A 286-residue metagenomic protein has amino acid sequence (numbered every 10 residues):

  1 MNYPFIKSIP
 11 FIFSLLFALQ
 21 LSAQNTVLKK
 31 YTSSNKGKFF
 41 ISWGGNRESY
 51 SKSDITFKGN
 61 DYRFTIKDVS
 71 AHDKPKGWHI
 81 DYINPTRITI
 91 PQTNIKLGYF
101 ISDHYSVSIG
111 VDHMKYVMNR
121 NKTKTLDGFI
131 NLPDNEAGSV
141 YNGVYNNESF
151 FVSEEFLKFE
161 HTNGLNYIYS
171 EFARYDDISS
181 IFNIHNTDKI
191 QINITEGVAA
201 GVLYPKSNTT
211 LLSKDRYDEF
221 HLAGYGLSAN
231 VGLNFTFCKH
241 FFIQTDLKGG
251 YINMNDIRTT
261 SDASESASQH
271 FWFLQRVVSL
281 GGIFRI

Functional and structural regions predicted by a protein language model:
M1-N35: Cleavable N-terminal export/targeting peptides
Q24-Y99, P205-S207, V277-R285: Short glycine/proline- and aromatic-enriched beta-strand/turn motifs that initiate or cap beta-hairpins
L28-K29, I80-I83, E154-E160, L211-F220 (+1 more regions): Extracellular loop and loop/strand-boundary signature of outer-membrane beta-barrel proteins
S34-G37, K96-T209, G281-F284: Gram-negative (and chloroplast) outer-membrane scaffold detector with strong preference for beta-barrel transmembrane
N35-F39, T89-T93, T162-I168, I190 (+2 more regions): Residues that define the transmembrane beta-barrel architecture of outer-membrane proteins
S53-G59, R120-L126, N183-H185, P205-D215 (+1 more regions): Outer-membrane beta-barrel translocator domains and adjoining extracellular loop/strand segments of Gram-negative
S53-T56, Y62, G232, T236-I286: Predominantly the C-terminal beta-signal and adjacent terminal strand-loop region of outer-membrane beta-barrel
I95, S170-F172, L227-V231, L247 (+1 more regions): Membrane-embedded beta-strands of outer-membrane beta-barrel proteins, especially the hydrophobic/small aromatic
